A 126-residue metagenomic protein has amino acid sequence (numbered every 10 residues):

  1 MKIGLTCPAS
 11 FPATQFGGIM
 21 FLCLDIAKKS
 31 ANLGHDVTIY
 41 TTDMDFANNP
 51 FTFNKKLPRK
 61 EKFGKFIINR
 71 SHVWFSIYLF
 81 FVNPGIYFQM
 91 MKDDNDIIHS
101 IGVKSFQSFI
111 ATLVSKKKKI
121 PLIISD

Functional and structural regions predicted by a protein language model:
M1-G4, P58, S115-K116, S125: Secondary-structure boundary/capping motif
M1-N54, D93, I120: N-terminal subdomain of nucleotide-sugar transferases
Y40-T42, S71, S125: Generic beta-sheet signal
N54-K56, K60-S100, S105-L113, K117-K118: An amphipathic, basic-hydrophobic alpha-helix
H99, I123-I124: Structural detector of well-ordered beta-strand residues that form the stable sheet scaffold of enzyme domains
